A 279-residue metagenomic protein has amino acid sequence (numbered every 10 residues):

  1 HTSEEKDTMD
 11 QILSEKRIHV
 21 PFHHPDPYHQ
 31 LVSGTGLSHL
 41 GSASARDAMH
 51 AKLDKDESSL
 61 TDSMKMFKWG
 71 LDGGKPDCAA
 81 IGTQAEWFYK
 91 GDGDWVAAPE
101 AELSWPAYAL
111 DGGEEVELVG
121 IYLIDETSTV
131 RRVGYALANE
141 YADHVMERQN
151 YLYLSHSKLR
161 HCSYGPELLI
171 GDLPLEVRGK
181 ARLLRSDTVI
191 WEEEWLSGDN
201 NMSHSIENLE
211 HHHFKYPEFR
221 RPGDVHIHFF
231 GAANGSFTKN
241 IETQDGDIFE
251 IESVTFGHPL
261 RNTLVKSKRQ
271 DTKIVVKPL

Functional and structural regions predicted by a protein language model:
H1-D187: Active-site microenvironments in enzyme catalytic cores
A136-A138, A142-L279: Catalytic-pocket segment enriched in acidic/His residues
